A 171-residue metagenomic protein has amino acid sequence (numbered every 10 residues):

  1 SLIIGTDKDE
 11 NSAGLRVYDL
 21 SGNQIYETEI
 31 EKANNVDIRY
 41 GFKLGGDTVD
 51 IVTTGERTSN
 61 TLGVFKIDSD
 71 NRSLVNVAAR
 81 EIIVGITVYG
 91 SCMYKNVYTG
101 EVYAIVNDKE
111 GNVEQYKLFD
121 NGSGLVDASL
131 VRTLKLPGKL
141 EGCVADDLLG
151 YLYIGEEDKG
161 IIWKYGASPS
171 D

Functional and structural regions predicted by a protein language model:
S1, N34-T48, T87-G100, L140-G150: Structural signature of eukaryotic scaffold interfaces centered on beta-propeller domains
S1-A13, K32-N34: Beta-strand-rich domains and repeat architectures in extracellular enzymes and scaffolds, especially beta-propellers
L2-G5, L44-G45, I51-T53, Y103-V106 (+1 more regions): Conserved beta-propeller blade signature
D7-K8, G55-R57, N107-E110, L118 (+1 more regions): Short loop/turn segments immediately following the C-termini of beta-strands
D19-N60: Blade-loop segments of beta-propeller domains
G22-E29, V75-I83, V126-L134, D171: A short beta-strand motif characteristic of beta-propeller blades
G41-L44, V64-L74, K117-V126, Y165-D171: Short loop/turn segments immediately following beta-strands, especially the blade-tip and inter-blade linker loops
N60-E101: Asp-box/WD-like beta-propeller blade repeats and closely related beta-sheet repeat scaffolds
